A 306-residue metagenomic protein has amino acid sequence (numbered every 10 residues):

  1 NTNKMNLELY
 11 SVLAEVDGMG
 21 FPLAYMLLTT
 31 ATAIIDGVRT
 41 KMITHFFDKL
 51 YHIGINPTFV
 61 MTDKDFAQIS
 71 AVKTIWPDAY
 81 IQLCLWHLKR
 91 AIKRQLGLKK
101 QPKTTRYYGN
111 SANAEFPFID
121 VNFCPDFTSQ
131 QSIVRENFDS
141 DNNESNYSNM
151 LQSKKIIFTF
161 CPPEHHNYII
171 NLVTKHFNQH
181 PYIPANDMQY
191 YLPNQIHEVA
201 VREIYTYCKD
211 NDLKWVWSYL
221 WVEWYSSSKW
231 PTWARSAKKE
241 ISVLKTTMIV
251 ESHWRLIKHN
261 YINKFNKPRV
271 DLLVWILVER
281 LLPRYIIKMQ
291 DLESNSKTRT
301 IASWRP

Functional and structural regions predicted by a protein language model:
T2-I55: Electropositive, glycine- and tryptophan-enriched low-complexity nucleic-acid-binding patches
F47-P306: Extended amphipathic alpha-helical interaction segments
